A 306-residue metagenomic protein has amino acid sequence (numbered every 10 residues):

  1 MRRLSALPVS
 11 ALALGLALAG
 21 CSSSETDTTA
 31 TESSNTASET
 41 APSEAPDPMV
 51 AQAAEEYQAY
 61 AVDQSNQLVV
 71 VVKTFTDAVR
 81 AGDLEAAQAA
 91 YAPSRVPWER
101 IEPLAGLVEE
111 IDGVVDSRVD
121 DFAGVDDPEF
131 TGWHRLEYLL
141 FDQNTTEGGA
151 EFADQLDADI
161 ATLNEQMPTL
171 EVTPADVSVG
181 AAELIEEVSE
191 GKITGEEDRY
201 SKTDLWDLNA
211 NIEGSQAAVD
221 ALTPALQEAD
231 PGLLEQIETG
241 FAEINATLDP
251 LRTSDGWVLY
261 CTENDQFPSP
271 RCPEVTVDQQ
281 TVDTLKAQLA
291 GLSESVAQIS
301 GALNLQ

Functional and structural regions predicted by a protein language model:
M1-A19: Sec-dependent bacterial lipoprotein signal peptides
R3, L7, T29-A30, P48: Bacterial Sec-exported substrate-binding components of ABC uptake systems
L18-T36: Bacterial lipoprotein signal-peptidase II cleavage site
A37-Q306: Mature extracytoplasmic or organellar-lumen-exposed domains after removal of signal/transit peptides
